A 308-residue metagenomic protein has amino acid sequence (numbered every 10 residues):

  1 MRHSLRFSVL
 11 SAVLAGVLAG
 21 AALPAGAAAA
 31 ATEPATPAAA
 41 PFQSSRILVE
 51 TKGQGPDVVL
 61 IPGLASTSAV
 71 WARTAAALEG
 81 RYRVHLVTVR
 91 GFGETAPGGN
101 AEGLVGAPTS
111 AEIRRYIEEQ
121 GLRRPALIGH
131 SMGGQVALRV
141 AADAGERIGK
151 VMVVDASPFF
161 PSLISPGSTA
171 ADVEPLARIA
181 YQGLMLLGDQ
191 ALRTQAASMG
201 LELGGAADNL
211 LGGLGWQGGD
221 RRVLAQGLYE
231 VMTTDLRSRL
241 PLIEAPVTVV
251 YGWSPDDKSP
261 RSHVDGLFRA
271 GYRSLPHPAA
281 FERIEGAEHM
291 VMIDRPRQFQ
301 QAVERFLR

Functional and structural regions predicted by a protein language model:
R2-V58, G80-R83, R123, E202 (+3 more regions): Alpha/beta-hydrolase fold catalytic core
T36, K52, H85-I128, M132: Active-site loop/oxyanion-hole signature of alpha/beta-hydrolase fold enzymes
L48-P97: Conserved HGGG/HGGXW glycine-rich cap/lid loop of the alpha/beta-hydrolase fold
G134-G145, V151: Short glycine-enriched nucleophile-adjacent loop and the immediately C-terminal alpha-helix near the catalytic center
A142, V151-L187: Flexible "cap/lid" loop of the alpha/beta hydrolase fold
S162-L163, G167-S168, G183-E244: Conserved alpha/beta-hydrolase catalytic His-Asp/Glu region
V247-A287: Conserved loop-alpha-helix segment in the C-terminal half of the alpha/beta-hydrolase fold that carries the catalytic
A287-P296: Catalytic histidine-centered segment of alpha/beta-hydrolase-like enzymes
